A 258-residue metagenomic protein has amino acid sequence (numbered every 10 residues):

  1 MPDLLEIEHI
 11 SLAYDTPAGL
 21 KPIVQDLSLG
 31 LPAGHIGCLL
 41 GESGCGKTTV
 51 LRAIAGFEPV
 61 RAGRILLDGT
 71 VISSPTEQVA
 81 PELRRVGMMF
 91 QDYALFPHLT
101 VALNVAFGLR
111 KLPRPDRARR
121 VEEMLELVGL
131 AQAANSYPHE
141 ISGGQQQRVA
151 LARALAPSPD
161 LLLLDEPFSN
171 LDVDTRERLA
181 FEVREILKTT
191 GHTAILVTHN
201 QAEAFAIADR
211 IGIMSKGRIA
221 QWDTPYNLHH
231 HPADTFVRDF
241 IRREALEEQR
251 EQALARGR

Functional and structural regions predicted by a protein language model:
K21, I72-G87, K111, P115 (+1 more regions): ABC ATPase NBD coupling module
L40-E42: The feature captures the beta-strand-to-loop junction immediately N-terminal to the Walker
T70-S73, P115-A133, E185: Conserved ABC ATPase "signature" region
L99-F107: Short coil-to-helix segment of the ABC ATPase nucleotide-binding domain corresponding to the Q-loop/switch region
S136-H139, P157: Conserved signature/switch motifs of ABC ATPase nucleotide-binding domains
L162-E166: Catalytic Walker B motif of ABC-type/P-loop ATPase nucleotide-binding domains
I219-D223, H231: ABC ATPase "signature
